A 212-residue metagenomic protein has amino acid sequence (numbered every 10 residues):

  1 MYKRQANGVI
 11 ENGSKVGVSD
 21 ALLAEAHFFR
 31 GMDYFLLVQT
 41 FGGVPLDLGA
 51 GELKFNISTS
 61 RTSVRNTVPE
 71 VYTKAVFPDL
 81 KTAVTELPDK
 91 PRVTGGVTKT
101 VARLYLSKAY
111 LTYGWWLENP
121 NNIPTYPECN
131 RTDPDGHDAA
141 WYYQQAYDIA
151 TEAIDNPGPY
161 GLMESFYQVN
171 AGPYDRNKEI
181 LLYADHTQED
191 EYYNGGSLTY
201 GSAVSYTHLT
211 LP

Functional and structural regions predicted by a protein language model:
M1-Q5, T207-P212: Conserved small/polar residues in nucleotide/adenosyl-binding loops
K3-F41, T59-G96: Conserved, well-structured interaction surfaces
T40, F55, W116: Flexible, glycine-rich phosphate/dinucleotide-binding loops and adjacent beta-alpha linkers at cofactor/substrate
V44, L48, K81, G96-R103 (+1 more regions): An aromatic- and glycine-enriched ligand-binding surface/loop that stacks and positions planar moieties
E52-T59, R131, D135: Aromatic- and acidic-residue-enriched carbohydrate-binding clefts of CAZyme catalytic domains
